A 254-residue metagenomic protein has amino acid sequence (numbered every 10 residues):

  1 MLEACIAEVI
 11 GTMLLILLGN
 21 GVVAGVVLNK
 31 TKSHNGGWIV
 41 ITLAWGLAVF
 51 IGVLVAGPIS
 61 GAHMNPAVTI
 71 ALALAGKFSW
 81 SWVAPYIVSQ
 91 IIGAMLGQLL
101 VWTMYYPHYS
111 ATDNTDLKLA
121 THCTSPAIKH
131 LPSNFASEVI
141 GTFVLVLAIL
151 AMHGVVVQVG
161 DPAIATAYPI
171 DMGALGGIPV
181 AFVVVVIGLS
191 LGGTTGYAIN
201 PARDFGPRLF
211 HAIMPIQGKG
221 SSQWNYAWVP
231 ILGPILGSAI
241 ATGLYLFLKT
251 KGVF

Functional and structural regions predicted by a protein language model:
M1-F254: Membrane-interface helix-loop junctions and terminal tails of multi-pass membrane proteins
